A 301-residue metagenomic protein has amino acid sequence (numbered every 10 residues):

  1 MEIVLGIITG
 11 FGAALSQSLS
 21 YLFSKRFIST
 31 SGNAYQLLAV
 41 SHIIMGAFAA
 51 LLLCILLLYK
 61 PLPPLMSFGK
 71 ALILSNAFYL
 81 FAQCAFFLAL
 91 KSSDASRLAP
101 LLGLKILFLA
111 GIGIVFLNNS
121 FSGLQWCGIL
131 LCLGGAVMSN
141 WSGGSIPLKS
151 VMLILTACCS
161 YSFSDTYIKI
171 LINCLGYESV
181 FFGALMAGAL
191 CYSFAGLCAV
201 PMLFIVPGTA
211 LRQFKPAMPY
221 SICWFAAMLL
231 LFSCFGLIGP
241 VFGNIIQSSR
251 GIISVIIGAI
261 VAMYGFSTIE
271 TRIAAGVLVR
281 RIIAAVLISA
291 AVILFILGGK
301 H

Functional and structural regions predicted by a protein language model:
M1-Y35, A47, S145-M186, M218-L231 (+1 more regions): Glycine-/small-residue-enriched transmembrane alpha-helix faces in small-molecule transporters and effluxers
A13-S24, S29-F81, L131, G183-P207 (+2 more regions): Transmembrane alpha-helices of multi-pass small-molecule transport proteins
F27, L37, A89, V115-F121 (+4 more regions): Hydrophobic/aromatic residues within transmembrane alpha-helices of multi-pass small-molecule transporters
T30-Q36, A85-L101, S120, Y177-F181 (+1 more regions): Structural motif at transmembrane-helix junctions in multi-pass transporters
I44-F48, L101-V115, C127-L131, F194 (+4 more regions): Alpha-helical transmembrane segments of compact multi-pass small-molecule transporters, enriched in specific families
A49, G111-I114, L124-W141, I257-A259 (+1 more regions): Hydrophobic transmembrane alpha-helices of multi-pass small-molecule transport proteins
L51-S96, L102, F108-I112, S160-Y167 (+1 more regions): Specific transmembrane alpha-helical segments of multi-pass solute transporters/efflux pumps, especially DMT/EamA
L56-S67, S120, T166-G183, P207-A210 (+3 more regions): Membrane-interface helix termini and inter-helical loops of multi-pass transporters
